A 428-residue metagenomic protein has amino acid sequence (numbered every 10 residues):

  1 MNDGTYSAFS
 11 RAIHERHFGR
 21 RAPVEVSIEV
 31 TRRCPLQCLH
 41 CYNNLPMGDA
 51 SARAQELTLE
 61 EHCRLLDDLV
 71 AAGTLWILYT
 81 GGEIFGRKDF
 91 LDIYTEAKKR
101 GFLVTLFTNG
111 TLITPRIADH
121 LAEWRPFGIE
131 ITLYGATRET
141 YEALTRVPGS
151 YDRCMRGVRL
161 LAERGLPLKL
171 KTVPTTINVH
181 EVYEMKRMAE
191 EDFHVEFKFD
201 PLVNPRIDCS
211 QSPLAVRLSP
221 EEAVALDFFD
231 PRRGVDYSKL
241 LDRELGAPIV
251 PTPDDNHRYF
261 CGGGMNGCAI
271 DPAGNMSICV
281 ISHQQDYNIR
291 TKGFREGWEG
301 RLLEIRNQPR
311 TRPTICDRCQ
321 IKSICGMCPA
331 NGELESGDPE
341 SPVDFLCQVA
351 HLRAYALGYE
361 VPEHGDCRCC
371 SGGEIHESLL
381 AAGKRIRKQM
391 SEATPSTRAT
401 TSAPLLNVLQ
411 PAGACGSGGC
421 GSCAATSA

Functional and structural regions predicted by a protein language model:
M1, T132-Y134, E139-S277, I281-I289: Radical SAM enzyme [4Fe-4S]-AdoMet core and its adjacent flexible, acidic and glycine-rich loops/tails across
M1-S27, K384-P411: N-terminal [4Fe-4S]-dependent radical SAM core
N2-G128, L226-D227: Conserved alpha-helical substructure of the radical SAM core
V26-S27, P213-A215, K239-A356, A428: Accessory C-terminal segments flanking Radical SAM cores
P35-N43, T314-N331, C369, G413-S427: Local cysteine-cluster metal-coordination motifs and their immediate loop/turn environment, predominantly Fe-S cluster
Q37, G73-T74, R125, L166-P167 (+3 more regions): Short loop/turn motifs at secondary-structure junctions
L65-G81, D344-P395, P404-V408: Short Fe-S-cluster ligation motifs
